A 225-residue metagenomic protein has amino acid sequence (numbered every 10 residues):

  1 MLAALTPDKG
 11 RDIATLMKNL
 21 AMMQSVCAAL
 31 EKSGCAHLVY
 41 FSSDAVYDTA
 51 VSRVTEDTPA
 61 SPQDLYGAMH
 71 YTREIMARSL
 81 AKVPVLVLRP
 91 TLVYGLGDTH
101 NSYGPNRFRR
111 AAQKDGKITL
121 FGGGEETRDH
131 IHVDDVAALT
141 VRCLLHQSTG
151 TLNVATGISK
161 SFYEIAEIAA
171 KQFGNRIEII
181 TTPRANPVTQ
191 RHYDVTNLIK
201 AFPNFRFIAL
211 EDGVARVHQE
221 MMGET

Functional and structural regions predicted by a protein language model:
M1-K18: NAD(P)H-binding glycine-rich loop region in Rossmannoid oxidoreductase-like domains and their noncatalytic homologs
L2-A3, L38-D44, L88-P90: SDR active-site strand-loop-helix element
T15-N19, L38, Y66: A hydrophobic alpha-helix adjacent to the NAD(P)-binding/active-site core of NAD(P)-dependent oxidoreductases, strongly
M22, V26-L30, M76-A77, L139 (+1 more regions): Hydrophobic positions on the long internal alpha-helix of Rossmann-like NAD(P)-dependent oxidoreductase domains
Q24-L65: Conserved Rossmann-fold NAD(P)-dependent oxidoreductase catalytic core, especially the SDR/UDP-sugar
L65, M69-T72: Active-site helix of classical SDR
I75-R128, V133: NAD(P)-dependent short-chain dehydrogenase/reductase
G116, F121-T225: C-terminal substrate-binding subdomain of Rossmann-fold SDR/epimerase-dehydratase oxidoreductases
